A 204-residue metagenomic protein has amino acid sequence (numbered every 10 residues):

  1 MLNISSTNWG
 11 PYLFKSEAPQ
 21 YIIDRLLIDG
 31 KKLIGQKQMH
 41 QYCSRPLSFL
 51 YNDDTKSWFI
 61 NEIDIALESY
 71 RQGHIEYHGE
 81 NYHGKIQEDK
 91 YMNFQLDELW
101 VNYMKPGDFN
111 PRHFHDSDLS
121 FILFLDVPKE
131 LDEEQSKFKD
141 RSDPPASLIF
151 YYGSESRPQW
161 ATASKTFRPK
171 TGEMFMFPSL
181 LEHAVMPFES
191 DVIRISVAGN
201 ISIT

Functional and structural regions predicted by a protein language model:
M1-Y91, W100, P106-N110, P144: Non-heme Fe(II)/2-oxoglutarate
D89-N93, E189-D191: A short beta-turn/loop motif at secondary-structure boundaries
N93-W100, E182: Conserved beta-strand residues within beta-sheet cores
D97-M176, I193: Catalytic core of non-heme Fe(II) oxygenases with the double-stranded beta-helix
D108-F109, L180-A184: Histidine-centered metal-chelating micro-motifs
S120, A198-G199: Active-site-flanking beta-strand signature of metal-NTP-handling nucleotidyl enzymes and homologous cyclase-like
M186-S196: Ligand-binding loop in jelly-roll beta-barrel domains
N200-T204: Double-stranded beta-helix
